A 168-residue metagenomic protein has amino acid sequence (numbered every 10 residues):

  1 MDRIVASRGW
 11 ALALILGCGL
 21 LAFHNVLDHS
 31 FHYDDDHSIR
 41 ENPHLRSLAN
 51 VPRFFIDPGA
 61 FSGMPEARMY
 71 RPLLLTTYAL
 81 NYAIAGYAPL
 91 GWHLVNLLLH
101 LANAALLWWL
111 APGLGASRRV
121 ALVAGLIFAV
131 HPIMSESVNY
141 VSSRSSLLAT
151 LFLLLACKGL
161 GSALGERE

Functional and structural regions predicted by a protein language model:
M1-E168: Polytopic membrane enzymes that build or remodel cell-surface glycoconjugates and lipids
